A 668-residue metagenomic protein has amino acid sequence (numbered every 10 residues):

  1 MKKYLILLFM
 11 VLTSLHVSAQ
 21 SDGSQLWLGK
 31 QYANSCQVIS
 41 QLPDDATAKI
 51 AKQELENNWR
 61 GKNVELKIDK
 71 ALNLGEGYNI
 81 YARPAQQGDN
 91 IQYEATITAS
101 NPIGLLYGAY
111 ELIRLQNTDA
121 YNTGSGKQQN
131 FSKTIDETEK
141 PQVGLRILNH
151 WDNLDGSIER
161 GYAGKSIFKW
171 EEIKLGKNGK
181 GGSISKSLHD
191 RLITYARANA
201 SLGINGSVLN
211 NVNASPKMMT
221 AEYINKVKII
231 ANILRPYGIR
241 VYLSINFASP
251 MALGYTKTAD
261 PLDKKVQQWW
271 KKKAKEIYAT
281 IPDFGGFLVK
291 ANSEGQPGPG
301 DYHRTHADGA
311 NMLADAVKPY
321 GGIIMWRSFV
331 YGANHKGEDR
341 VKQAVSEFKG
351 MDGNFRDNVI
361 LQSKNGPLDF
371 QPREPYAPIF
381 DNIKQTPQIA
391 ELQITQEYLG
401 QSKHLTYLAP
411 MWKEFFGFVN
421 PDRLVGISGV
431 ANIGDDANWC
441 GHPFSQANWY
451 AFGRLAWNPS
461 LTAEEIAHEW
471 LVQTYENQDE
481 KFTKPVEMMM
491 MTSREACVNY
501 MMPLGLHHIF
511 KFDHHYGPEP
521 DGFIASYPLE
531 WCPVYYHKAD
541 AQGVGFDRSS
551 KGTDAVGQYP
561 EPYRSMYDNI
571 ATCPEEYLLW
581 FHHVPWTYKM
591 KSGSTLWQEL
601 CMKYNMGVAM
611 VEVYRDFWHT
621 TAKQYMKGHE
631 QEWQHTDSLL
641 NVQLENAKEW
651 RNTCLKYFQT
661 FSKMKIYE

Functional and structural regions predicted by a protein language model:
M1-G23: Bacterial Sec-dependent N-terminal signal peptides
A19-I103, K133: Acidic, contiguous N-terminal accessory segments
S21-D22, I50-E54, R83-K271, K275 (+2 more regions): Feature activates predominantly on carbohydrate-active enzymes
Q37-A46, A95-A99, K180-S185, P299-Y302 (+1 more regions): Second-shell loop/turn segments in exported
A46-T47, L106, D155-E159, F370-Q371 (+1 more regions): Short, solvent-exposed loop/turn elements at domain surfaces
E54-K62, L112-L115, D119, T280 (+5 more regions): Structured segments of extracytoplasmic/periplasmic soluble domains in secreted or envelope-associated proteins
G182, Y255-H468, T474-Y475: Catalytic-core regions of glycoside hydrolase
R423-E668: Catalytic domains of carbohydrate-active enzymes that cleave complex glycans
